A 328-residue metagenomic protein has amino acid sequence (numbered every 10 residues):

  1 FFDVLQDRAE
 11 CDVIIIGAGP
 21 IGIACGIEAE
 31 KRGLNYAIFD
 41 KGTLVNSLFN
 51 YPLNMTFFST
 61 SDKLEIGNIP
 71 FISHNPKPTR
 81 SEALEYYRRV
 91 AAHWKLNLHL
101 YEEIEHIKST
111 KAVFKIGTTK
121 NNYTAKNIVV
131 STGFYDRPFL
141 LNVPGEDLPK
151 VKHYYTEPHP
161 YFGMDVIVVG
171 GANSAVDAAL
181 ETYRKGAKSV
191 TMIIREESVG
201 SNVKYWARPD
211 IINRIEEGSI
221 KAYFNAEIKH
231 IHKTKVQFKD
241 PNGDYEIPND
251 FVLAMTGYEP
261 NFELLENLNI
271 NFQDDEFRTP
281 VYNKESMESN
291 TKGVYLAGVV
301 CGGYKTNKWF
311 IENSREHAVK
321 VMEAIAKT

Functional and structural regions predicted by a protein language model:
F1-D12, I107, D136-R137, N142-Y154: Extreme N-terminal leader/targeting segments of oxidoreductases
F1-Y36, Y154-V199, Y245, E285-T328: Rossmann-like dinucleotide/flavin-binding elements
I14-I16, N122-Y135, I167-V169, P248-Y258: Short hydrophobic core segments
I15-L96, V176-W206, D274-D275: Beta1-alpha1 glycine-rich phosphate/pyrophosphate-binding loop at the start of Rossmann-like nucleotide-binding domains
G26-E28, F49-N50, L140-P144, A179-E181 (+2 more regions): Short amphipathic alpha-helical segments
L53-M55, D136, D274-L296, G302-G303: FAD-binding beta-loop-beta segment adjacent to the flavin cofactor pocket
L84-E85, A91-G117, N122-A125, R184-F277: A Rossmann-like FAD-binding core segment of flavoenzymes
V130-E146, Y258-I270: Flavin (primarily FAD) binding-site architecture
